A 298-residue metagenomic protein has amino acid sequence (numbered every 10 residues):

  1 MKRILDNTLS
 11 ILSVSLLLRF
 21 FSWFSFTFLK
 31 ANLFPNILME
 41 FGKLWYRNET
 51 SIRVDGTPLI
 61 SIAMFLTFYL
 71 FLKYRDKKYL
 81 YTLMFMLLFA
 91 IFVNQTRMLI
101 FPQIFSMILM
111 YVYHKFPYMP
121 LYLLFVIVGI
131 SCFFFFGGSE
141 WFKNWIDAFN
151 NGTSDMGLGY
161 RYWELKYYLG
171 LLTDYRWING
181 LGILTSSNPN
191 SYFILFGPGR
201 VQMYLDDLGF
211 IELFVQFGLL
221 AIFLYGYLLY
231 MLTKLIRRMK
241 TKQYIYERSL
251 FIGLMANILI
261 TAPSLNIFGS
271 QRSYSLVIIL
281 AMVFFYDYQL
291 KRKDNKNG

Functional and structural regions predicted by a protein language model:
M1-A148, Y167, Q202-D294: Hydrophobic transmembrane helix bundles of membrane-integrated enzymes that assemble and modify cell-envelope
G152-F217: Long extracytoplasmic/lumenal interhelical loops at the membrane interface of multi-pass membrane proteins
